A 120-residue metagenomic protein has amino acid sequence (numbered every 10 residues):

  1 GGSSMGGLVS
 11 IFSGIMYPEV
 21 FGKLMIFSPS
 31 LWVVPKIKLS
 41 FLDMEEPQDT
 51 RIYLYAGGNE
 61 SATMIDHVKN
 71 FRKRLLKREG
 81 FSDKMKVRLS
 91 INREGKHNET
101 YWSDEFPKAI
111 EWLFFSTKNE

Functional and structural regions predicted by a protein language model:
G1-E120: Non-catalytic cap/lid and distal C-terminal segments of serine-dependent acyl enzymes
